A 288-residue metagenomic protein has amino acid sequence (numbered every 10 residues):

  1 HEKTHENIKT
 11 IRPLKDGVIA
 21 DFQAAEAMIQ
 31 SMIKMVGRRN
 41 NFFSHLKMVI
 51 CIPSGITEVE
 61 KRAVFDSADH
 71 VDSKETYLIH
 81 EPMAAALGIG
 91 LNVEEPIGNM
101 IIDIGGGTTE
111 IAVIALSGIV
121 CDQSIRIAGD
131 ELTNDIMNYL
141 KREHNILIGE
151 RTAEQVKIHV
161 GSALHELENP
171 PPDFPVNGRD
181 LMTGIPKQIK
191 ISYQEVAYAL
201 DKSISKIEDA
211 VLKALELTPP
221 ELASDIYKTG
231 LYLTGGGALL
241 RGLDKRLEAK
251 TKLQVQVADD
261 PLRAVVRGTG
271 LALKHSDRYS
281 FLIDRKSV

Functional and structural regions predicted by a protein language model:
H1-I104, V113-L231, A238-V288: Nucleotide/phosphate-binding catalytic cleft detector across ATP-hydrolyzing and phosphate-transferring enzymes
G106-T108: Short acidic, Gly/Ser-rich segments with clustered Asp/Glu that frequently serve as metal-coordination loops in enzyme
